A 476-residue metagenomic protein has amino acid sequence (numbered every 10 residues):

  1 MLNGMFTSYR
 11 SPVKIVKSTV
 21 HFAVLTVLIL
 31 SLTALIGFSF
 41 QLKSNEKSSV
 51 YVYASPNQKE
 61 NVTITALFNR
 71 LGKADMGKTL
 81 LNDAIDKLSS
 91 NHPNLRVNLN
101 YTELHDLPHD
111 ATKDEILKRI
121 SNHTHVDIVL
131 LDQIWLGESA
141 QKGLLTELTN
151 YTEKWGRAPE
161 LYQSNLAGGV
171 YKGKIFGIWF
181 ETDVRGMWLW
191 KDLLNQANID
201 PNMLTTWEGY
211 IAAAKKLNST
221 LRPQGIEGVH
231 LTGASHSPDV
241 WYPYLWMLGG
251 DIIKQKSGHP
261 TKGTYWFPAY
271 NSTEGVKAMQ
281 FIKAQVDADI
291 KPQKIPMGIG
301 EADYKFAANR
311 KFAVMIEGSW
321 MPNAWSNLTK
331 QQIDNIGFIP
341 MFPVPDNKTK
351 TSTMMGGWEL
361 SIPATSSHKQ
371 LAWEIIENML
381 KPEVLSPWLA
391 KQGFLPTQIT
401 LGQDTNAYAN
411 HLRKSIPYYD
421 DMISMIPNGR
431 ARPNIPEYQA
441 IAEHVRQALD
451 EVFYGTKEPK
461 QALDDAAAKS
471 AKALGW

Functional and structural regions predicted by a protein language model:
G4-K142, E153-W155, K330, P345-N347 (+6 more regions): Conserved N-terminal structural module of periplasmic/extracytoplasmic solute-binding proteins
Y51, I336-M341, A390-H444, E451 (+1 more regions): Long, aromatic- and glycine/proline-rich binding clefts that accommodate carbohydrate-like moieties
K113, L131-G186, S237, Y244 (+3 more regions): Hinge/lid segment of periplasmic solute-binding proteins
L117-R119, H125-D127, W155-L193, L231 (+2 more regions): A structural signal for short loop-to-beta-strand junctions that line the ligand-binding cleft of periplasmic/secreted
Y171-F180, R185, I211-F267, F312: Extracytoplasmic/periplasmic solute-binding protein
W188-K191, S352-H368: A bilobed periplasmic-binding-protein/Venus flytrap-type ligand-binding module shared by bacterial periplasmic
A213-K215, K256-P296, G337, M341-V344: Glycine-centered hinge/linker elements that transmit conformational signals in sensory and ligand-binding systems
S219, N271-Q331, E359-S361, L371-L380 (+1 more regions): Ligand-binding pocket segment of bilobal, Venus flytrap-like solute-binding proteins
